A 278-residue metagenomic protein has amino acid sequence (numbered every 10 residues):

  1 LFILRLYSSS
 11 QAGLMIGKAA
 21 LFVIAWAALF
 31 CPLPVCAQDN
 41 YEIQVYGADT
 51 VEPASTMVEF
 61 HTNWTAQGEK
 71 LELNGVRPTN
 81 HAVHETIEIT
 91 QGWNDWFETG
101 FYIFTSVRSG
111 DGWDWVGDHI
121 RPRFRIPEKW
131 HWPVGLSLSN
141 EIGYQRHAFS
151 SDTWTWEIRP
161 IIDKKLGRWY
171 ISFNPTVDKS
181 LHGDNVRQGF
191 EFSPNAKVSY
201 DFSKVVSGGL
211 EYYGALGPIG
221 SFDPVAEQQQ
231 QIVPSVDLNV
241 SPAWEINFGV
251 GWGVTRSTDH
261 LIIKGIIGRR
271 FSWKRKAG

Functional and structural regions predicted by a protein language model:
L1, A25-A28, F104, I120: Charged interaction patches that mediate protein-protein contacts
L4-V23: Bacterial N-terminal signal peptides that target proteins for export
V23-A25, V35: Cleavable N-terminal signal peptides
A28-L29, W156: Hydrophobic alpha-helical transmembrane segments of integral membrane proteins, especially lipid-exposed positions
A37-G278: Transmembrane beta-barrel domains of Gram-negative outer membranes and organellar outer membranes
